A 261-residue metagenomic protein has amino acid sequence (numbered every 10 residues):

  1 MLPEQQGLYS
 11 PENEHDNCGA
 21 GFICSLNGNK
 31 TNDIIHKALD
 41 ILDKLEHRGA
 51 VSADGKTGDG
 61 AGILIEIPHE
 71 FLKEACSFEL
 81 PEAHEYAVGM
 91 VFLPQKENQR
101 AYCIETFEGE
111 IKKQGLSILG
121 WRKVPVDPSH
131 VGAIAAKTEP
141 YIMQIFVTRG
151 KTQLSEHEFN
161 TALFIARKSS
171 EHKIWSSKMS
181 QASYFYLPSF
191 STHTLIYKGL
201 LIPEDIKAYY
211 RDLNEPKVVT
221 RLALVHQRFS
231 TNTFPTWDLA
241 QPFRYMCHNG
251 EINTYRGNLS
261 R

Functional and structural regions predicted by a protein language model:
M1-R261: N-terminal segments that mediate ammonia production and transfer in glutamine-dependent amidotransferase systems
